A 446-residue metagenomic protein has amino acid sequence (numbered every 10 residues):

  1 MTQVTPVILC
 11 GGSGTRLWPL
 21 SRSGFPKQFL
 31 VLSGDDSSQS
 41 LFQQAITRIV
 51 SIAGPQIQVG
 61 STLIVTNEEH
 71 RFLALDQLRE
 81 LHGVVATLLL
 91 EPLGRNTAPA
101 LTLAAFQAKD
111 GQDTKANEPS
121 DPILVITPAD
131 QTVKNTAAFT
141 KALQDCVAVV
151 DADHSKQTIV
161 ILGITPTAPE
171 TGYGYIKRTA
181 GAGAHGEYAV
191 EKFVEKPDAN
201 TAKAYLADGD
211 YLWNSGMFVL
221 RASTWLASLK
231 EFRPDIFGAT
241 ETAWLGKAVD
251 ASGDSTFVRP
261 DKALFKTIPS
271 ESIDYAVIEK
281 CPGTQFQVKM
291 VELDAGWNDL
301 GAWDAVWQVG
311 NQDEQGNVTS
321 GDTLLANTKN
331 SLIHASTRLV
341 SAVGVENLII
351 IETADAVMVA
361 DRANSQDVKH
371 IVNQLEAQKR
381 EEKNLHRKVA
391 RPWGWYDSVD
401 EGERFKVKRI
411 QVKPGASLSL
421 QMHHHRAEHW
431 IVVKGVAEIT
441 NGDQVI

Functional and structural regions predicted by a protein language model:
M1-L9, T15-A138, Q144, I164: Conserved N-terminal catalytic core of the sugar/cofactor nucleotidyltransferase
T2-Q3, S223-I431, V436-I446: Left-handed beta-helix
T2-V4, V59-G60, G83-V85, P119-P122 (+9 more regions): Short coil/turn connectors at secondary-structure junctions
G11, N67-E68, P92, T127-A129 (+11 more regions): Fold-independent oxyanion-binding glycine-rich loops and adjacent beta-strand/coil segments at enzyme active sites
Q28, Q44, R48, L73 (+12 more regions): Alpha-helical scaffold segments in soluble metabolic enzymes
I46, V50-A53, L78, H82 (+11 more regions): Structural signal for hydrophobic packing residues in well-ordered secondary-structure cores of soluble enzyme domains
G94-P99, A168-E170, A199-T201, W297-N298: A short acidic, often aromatic-flanked loop/helix-cap motif at beta-alpha or helix-coil junctions that lines enzyme
V133-T267, Q285, K289: Conserved core of the sugar-phosphate nucleotidyltransferase
